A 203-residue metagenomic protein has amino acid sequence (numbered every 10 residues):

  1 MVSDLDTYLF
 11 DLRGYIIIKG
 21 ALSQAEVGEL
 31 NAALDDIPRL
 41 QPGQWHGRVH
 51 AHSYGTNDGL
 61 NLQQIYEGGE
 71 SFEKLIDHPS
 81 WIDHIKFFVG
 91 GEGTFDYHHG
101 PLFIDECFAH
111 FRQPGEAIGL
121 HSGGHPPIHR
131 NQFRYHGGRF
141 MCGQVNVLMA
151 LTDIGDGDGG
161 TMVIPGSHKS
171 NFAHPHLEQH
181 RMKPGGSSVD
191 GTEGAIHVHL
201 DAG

Functional and structural regions predicted by a protein language model:
M1-L12, K19-Q132: Non-heme Fe(II)-dependent double-stranded beta-helix
G68-K74, R134-Y135, G185-I196: Active-site rim elements
V89-E92, P127, L151, G155-D158 (+1 more regions): Short, well-ordered alpha-helical segments in soluble proteins
Q113, S122-G124, V145, M149-D153 (+1 more regions): Short, structured patches in soluble enzyme cores that scaffold and shape functional sites
R134-R139, T152: A generic local secondary-structure boundary/capping motif
F140-Q144, I154-G203: Double-stranded beta-helix
